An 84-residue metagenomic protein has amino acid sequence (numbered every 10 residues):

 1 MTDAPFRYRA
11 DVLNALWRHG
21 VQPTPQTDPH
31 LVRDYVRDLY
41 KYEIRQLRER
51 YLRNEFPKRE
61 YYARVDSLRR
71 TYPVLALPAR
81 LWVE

Functional and structural regions predicted by a protein language model:
M1-V36, A79-E84: Long, non-catalytic architectural segments outside compact domain cores
L13, L47-R48: Generic hydrophobic alpha-helical segments
V36-I44: Short amphipathic alpha-helical heptad-repeat segments
Y51-K58: Charged, low-complexity interaction regions
K58-S67: Short, charged, amphipathic alpha-helical segments
R70-W82: Amphipathic alpha-helical coiled-coil segments
